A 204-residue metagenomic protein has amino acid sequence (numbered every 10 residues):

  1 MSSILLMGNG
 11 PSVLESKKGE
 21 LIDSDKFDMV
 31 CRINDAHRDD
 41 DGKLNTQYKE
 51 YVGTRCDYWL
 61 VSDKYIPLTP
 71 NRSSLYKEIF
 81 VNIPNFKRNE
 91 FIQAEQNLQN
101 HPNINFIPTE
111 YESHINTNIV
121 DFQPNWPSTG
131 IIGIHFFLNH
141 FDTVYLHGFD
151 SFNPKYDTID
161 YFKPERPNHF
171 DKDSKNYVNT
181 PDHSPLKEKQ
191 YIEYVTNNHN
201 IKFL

Functional and structural regions predicted by a protein language model:
M1-L204: Metal-ion/cofactor- or nucleotide/acyl-coenzyme-handling active-site neighborhoods
